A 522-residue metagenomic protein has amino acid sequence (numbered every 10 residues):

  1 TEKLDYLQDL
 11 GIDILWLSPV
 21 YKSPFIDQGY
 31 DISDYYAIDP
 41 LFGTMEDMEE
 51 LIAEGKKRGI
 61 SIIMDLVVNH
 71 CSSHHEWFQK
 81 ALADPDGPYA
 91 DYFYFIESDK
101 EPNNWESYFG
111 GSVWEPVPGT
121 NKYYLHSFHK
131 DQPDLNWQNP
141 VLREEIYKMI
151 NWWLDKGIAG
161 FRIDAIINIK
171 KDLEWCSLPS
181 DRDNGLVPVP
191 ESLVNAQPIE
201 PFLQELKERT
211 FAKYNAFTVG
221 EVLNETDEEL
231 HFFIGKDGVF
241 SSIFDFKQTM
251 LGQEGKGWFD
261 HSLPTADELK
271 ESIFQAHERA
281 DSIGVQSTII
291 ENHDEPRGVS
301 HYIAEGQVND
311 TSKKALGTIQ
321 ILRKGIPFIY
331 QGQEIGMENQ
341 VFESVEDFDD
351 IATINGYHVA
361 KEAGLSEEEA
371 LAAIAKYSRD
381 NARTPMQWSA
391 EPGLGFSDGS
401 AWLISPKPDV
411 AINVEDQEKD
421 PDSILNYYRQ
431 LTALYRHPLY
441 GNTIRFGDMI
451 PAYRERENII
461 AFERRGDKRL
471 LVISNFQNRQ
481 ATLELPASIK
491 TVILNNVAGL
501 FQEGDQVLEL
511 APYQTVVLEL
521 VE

Functional and structural regions predicted by a protein language model:
T1-N151, D155, N168-T226, G235 (+1 more regions): Acidic/aromatic-lined carbohydrate-recognition and catalytic surfaces of CAZymes acting on diverse glycans
L15-L17, I62-M64, F161, T218-G220 (+3 more regions): Hydrophobic faces of well-ordered beta-strands that scaffold small-molecule active sites in alpha/beta enzyme cores
Y123-Q138, G185-V187, D294-H301, S405-D416: Short glycine/proline-rich turn/loop motifs
W153-A165, Q286: Active-site regions of oxyanion-processing enzymes, predominantly non-cytosolic
R182-D183, E191, P201-L203, K207-T210 (+10 more regions): Loop/helix patches that line or flank the sugar-binding groove of alpha-linked glycan CAZymes
Q480-A498: Beta-strand-rich binding/interaction modules
G504-E522: C-terminal beta-strand-rich structural cap/linker in extracellular carbohydrate-active enzymes
